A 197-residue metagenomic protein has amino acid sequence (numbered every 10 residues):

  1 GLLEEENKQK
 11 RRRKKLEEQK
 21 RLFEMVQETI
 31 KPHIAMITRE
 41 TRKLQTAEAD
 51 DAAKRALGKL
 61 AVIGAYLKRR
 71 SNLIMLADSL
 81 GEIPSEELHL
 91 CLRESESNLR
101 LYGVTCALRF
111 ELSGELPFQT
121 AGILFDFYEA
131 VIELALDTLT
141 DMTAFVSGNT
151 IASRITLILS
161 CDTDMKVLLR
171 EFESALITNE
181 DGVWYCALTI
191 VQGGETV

Functional and structural regions predicted by a protein language model:
G1-Q45: Conserved HAMP-HisKA connector
L3-E4, R12, L169-V197: Flexible, glycine-/charge-rich segments associated with ATP-binding catalytic modules
R11, K15-R21, G103-I132, T150-S153: Conserved short strand/loop->alpha-helix "switch" segment adjacent to the catalytic nucleotide/phosphoryl-transfer site
E28-F110: Conserved DHp (HisKA) dimerization/phosphotransfer helix of two-component histidine kinases, i.e., the long coiled-coil
M36-E40, L44, P117-V146: Conserved ATP-binding N-box helix of the HATPase_c
A107-R109, F145-S147, T178: Solvent-exposed beta-strand sheet faces enriched in polar/charged residues
F127-E133, K166-L176: Short, non-transmembrane amphipathic alpha-helical segments
T143-C161: Short beta-strand/loop element within the Bergerat-fold HATPase_c
